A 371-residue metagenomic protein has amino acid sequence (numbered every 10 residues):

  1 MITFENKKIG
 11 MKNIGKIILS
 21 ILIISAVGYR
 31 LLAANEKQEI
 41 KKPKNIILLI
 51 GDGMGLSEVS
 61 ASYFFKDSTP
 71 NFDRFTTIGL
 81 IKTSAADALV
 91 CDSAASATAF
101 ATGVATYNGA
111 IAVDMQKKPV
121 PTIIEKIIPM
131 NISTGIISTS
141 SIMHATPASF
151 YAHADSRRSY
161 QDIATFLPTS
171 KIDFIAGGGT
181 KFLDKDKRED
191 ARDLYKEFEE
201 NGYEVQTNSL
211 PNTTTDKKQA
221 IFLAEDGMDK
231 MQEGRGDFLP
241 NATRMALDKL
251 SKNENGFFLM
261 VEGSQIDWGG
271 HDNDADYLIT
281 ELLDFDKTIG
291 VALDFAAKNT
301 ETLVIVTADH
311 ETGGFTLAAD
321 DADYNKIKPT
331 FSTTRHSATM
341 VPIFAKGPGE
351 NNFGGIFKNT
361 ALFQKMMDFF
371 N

Functional and structural regions predicted by a protein language model:
N6-S20: N-terminal Sec-pathway targeting helices
I23-L31: Hydrophobic alpha-helical membrane-insertion segments, chiefly the h-region of N-terminal signal peptides
L31-D186, R192-N212, K217, E311-N371: N-terminal catalytic scaffold of extracellular/periplasmic and nuclease hydrolases that process anionic headgroups
L48, I221-L223, F258-E262, I305: Structural motif
L56, L283-Y324: Metal-dependent active-site segment of extracytoplasmic phospho-/sulfohydrolases and closely related
G103-N108, A220-M231, D267-N273, F344-P348: Gly-rich Lys/Arg/Thr-decorated short loops/hinges at beta-loop-alpha junctions or inter-strand turns that position
A145-F150, G227-M231, T243, L247 (+2 more regions): Active-site His/acidic residue clusters
T207, P211-L247: Surface-exposed beta-loop-beta
